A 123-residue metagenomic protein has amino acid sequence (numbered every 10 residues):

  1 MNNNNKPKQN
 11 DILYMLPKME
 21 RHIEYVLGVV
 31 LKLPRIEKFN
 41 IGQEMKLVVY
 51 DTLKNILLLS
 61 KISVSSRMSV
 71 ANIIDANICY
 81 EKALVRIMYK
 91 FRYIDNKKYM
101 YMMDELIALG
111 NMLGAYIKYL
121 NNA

Functional and structural regions predicted by a protein language model:
M1-A123: Amphipathic alpha-helical assembly/interaction segments
